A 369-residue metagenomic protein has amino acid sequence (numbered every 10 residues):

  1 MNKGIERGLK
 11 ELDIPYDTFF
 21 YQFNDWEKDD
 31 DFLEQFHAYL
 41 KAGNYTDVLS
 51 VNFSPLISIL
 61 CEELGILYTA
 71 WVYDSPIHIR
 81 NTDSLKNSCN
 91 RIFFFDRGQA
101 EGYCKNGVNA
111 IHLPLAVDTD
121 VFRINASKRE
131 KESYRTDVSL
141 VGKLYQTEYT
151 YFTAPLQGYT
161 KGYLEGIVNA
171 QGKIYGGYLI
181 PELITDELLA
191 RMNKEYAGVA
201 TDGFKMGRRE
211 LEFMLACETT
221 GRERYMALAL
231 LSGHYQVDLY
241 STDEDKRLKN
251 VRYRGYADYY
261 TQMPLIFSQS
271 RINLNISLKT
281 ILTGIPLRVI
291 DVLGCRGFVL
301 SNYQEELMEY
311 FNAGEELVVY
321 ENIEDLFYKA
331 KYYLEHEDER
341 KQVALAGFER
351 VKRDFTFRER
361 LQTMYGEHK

Functional and structural regions predicted by a protein language model:
M1, V108-I281, Q304-E305: Nucleotide-sugar donor-binding catalytic core of glycosyltransferases
M1-G65, R209-F213, V237, F357-K369: N-terminal pre-catalytic "stem/leader" segment of glycosyltransferase-like enzymes
M1-N24, K86, N90, R97 (+3 more regions): Catalytic binding pocket for nucleotide-activated donors in carbohydrate/polymer assembly enzymes
Q35, I57, R80-N81, T261-Q262 (+1 more regions): Short acidic active-site motifs
N52-F53, V72-P76, R97, L115-V117 (+2 more regions): Histidine-centered beta-alpha loop that forms part of the nucleotide-sugar donor binding/catalytic region in diverse
C61-P76, R91-F94, S139: Active-site proximal beta-strand in glycosyltransferases
E62-E63, S84-N87, K131-S133, S232: Short, conserved loop/helix-junction motifs that constitute active-site signature segments in enzyme catalytic cores
P76-N90: Membrane-proximal helix-turn-helix segments that form the acceptor-binding/catalytic region of lipid-linked
